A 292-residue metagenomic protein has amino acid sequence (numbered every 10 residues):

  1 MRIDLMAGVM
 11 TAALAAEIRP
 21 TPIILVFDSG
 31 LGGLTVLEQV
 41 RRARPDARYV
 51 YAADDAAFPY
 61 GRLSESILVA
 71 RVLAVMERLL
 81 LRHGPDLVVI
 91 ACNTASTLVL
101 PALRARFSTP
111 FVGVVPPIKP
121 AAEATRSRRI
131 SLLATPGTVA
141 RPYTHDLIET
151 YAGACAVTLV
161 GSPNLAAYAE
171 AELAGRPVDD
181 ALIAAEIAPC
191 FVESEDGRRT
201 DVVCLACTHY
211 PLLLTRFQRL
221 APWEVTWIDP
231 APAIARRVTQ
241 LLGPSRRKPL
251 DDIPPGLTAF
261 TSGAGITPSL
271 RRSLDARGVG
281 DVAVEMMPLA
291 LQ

Functional and structural regions predicted by a protein language model:
R2-Q292: Non-catalytic structural scaffold of enzyme domains
